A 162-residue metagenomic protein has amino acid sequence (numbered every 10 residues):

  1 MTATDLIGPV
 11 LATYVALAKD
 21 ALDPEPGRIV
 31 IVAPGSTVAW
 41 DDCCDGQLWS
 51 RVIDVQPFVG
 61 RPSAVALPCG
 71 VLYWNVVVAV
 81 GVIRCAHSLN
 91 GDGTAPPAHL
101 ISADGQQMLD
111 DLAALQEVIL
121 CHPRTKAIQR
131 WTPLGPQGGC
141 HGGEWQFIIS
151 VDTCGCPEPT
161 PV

Functional and structural regions predicted by a protein language model:
M1-C69, P161-V162: Small/polar-rich, solvent-exposed N-terminal microdomains that initiate assembly or binding
A18-I31, W40, H99-G155: Acidic-leaning, charged glycine-interspersed low-complexity segments
S63-Y73, P136-C140: Short, solvent-exposed beta-strand/turn "edge" segments of beta-rich domains on protein surfaces
V71-L89, H141-G155: Oligomerization/assembly interface segments of phage tail-like spikes and tubes
H87-A103: N-terminal short leaders/motifs
N90-T94, C156-V162: Short, charged, solvent-exposed linker or helix-capping segments at domain edges/interfaces that act as flexible hinges
